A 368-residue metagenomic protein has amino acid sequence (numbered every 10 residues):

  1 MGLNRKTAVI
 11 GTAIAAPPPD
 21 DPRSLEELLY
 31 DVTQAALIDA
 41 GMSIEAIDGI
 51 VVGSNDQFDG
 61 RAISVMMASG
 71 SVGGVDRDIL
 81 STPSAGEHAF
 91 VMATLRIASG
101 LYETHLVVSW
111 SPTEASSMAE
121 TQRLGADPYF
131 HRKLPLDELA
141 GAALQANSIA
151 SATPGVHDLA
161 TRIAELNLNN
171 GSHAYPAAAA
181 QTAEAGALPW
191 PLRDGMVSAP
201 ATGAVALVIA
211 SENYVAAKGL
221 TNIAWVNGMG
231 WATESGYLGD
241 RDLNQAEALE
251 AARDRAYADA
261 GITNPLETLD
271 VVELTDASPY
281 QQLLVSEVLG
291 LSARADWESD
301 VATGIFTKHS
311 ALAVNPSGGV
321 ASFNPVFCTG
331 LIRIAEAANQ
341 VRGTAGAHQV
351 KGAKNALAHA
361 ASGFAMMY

Functional and structural regions predicted by a protein language model:
M1-D78, L95-S99, S109-A201, V205-A206 (+4 more regions): Conserved "HGTGT" condensation-loop signature of ketosynthase/thiolase-family condensing enzymes that catalyze
T82: A basic- and aromatic-enriched beta-loop-alpha substructure that forms the phosphate/nucleotide- and DNA/RNA-contacting
A85-G86: A short, glycine-/small-residue-rich helix N-cap motif at loop->alpha-helix starts within glycosyltransferase
T104-V108: Short, well-structured beta-strand segments enriched in hydrophobic/aromatic residues within extracellular or lumenal
